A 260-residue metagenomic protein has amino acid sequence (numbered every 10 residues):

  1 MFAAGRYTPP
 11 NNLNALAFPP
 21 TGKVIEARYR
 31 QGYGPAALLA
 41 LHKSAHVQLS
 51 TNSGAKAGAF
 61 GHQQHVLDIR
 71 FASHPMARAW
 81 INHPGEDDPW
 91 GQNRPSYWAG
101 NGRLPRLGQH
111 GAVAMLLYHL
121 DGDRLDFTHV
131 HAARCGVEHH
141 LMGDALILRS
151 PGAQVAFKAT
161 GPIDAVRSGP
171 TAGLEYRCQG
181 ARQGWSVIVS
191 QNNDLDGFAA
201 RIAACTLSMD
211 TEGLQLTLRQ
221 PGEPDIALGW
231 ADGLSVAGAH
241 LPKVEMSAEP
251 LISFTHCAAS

Functional and structural regions predicted by a protein language model:
M1-S260: Ser/Thr/Asn(+Pro)-rich, low-complexity disordered segments
